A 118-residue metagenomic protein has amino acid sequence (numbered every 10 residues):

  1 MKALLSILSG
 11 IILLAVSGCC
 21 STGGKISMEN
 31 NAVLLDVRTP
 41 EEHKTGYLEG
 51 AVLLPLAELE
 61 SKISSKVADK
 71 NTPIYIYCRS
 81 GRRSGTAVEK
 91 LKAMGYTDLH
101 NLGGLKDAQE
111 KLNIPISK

Functional and structural regions predicted by a protein language model:
K2-L8, C19-A32, P40-T72, R82-K118: Rhodanese-like catalytic fold shared by cysteine-dependent sulfurtransferases and DSP/PTP-type phosphatases
L13-S17: Bacterial Sec-type N-terminal signal peptides, specifically the leucine/valine-rich hydrophobic h-region
L35: Active-site flanking residues adjacent to catalytic metal/cofactor-binding acidic residues
Y77: Short, surface-exposed ligand- or partner-binding patches at beta-edge/loop junctions that are enriched in aromatics
